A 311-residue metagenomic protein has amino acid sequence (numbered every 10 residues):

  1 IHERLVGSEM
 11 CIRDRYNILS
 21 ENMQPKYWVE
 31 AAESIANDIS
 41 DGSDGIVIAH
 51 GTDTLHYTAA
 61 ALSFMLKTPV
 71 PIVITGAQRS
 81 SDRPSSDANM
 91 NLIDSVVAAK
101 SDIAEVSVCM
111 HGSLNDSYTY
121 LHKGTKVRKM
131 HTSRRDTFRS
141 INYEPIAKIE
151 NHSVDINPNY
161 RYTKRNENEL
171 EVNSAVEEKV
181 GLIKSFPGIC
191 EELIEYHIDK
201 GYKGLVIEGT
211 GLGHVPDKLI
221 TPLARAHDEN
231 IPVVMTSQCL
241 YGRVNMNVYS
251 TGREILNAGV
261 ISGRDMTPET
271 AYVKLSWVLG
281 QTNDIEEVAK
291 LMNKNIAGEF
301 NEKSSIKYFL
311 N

Functional and structural regions predicted by a protein language model:
I1-G7, C11-I12: Single conserved hydrophobic/aromatic residue that forms the stacking wall/gate of nucleotide- or nucleobase-binding
R13-D38, I183-I198: Glycine-rich oxoanion-binding loops at beta->alpha junctions
S40-L55, K200-L212: Short acidic, glycine-rich surface-loop motifs adjacent to enzyme active sites
I48-H50, V73-G76, S107-G112, K184 (+2 more regions): Short beta-strand segments
I48-V70, V215-L223: Short Gly/Thr/Asp-enriched flexible loops that form oxyanion-binding sites at enzyme active sites
T75-N151: Internal gly/pro-rich beta-alpha loop/helix module that stabilizes soluble enzyme cofactors or their anionic handles
Y120-I207, L212, N295-N311: Accessory alpha-helical/coil subdomains and C-terminal extensions that flank or cap enzyme catalytic cores
G209-N311: C-terminal non-catalytic interaction/assembly regions of soluble proteins
